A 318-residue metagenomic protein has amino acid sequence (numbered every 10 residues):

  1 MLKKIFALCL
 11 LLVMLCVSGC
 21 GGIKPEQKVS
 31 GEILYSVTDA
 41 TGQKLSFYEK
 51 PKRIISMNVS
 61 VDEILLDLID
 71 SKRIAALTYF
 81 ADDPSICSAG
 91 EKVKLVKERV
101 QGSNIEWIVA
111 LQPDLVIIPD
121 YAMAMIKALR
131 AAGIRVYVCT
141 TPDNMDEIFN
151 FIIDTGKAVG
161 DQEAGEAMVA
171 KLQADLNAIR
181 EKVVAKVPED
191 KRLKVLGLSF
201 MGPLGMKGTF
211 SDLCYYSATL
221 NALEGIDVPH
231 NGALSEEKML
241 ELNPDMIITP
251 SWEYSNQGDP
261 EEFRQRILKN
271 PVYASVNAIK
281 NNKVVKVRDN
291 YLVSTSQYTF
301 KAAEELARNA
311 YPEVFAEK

Functional and structural regions predicted by a protein language model:
M1-I5, C9: Positively charged n-region of N-terminal signal peptides that target proteins for export
K4, G19-E63, E163-L196, S251 (+1 more regions): Bacterial Sec-exported substrate-binding components of ABC uptake systems
L8-V17: Bacterial N-terminal signal peptides
A40-G42, K94-E106, P142, H230-E237: Short helix-initiation/N-cap motifs at beta->coil->alpha
R53-L111, L115-Y121, V228: A short, structured surface patch at a secondary-structure boundary
A81-D83, M206-S235: Alpha-helical, coiled-coil/dimerization segments enriched in small aliphatic residues
D83, A124, I134, C139-D154 (+1 more regions): Extracytoplasmic ligand-binding site segments that recognize negatively charged/polar headgroups
E147, F151-E166, A170, N177 (+2 more regions): Structured C-terminal subdomain patch of bacterial secreted/periplasmic proteins
